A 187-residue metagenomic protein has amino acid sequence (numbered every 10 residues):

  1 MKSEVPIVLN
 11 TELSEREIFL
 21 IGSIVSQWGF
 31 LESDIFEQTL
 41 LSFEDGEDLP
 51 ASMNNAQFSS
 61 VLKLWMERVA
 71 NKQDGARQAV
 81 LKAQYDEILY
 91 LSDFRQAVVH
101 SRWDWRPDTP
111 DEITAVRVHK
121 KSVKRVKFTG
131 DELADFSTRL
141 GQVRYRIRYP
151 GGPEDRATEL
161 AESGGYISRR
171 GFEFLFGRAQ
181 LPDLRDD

Functional and structural regions predicted by a protein language model:
M1-R68, K82-D93, A97-D108, A134 (+1 more regions): Amphipathic alpha-helical interface elements
D74-G75: Short, flexible loop segments at the rims of nucleotide/cofactor-binding pockets, characterized by
W105-V123: Acidic interhelical loop/turn segments
V126-K127: Short loop/turn segments that flank or connect secondary-structure elements
P153-D187: Charged phosphate-binding loop/patch that engages nucleotide di/tri-phosphates or the phosphate backbone of nucleic
